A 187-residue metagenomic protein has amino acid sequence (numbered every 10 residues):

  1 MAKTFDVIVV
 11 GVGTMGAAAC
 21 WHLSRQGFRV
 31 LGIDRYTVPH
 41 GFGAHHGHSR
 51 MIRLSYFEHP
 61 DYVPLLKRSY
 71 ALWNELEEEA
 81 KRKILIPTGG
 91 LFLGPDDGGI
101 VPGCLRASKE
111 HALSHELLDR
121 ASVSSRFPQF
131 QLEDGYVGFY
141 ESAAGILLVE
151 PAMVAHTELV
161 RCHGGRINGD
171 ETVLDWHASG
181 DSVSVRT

Functional and structural regions predicted by a protein language model:
A2-M15, L31: Beta1/beta-strand and adjacent pyrophosphate-binding region of the FAD-binding site in flavoprotein oxidoreductases
C20, S24, L159: Gly/Ala-rich phosphate-binding loop of Rossmann-like dinucleotide-binding domains, activating on the conserved
S24-H45: Glycine-rich FAD pyrophosphate-binding loop
Q26, H111, H163: Conserved dinucleotide-binding and phosphotransfer motif residues
Y36-V38, A121-V123, H156: Short beta-to-alpha linker loops that shape the active-site pocket of alpha/beta-hydrolase fold enzymes
S49-R126: Dinucleotide-binding Rossmann-like beta1-alpha1 core, especially the glycine-rich loop that anchors the ADP
I100, F127-G135, H177-S184: A short, glycine/Asx- and small/polar-enriched loop/turn that sits immediately N-terminal to a beta-strand
Y140-T187: Helical element adjacent to the flavin cofactor pocket in flavoenzyme catalytic cores
